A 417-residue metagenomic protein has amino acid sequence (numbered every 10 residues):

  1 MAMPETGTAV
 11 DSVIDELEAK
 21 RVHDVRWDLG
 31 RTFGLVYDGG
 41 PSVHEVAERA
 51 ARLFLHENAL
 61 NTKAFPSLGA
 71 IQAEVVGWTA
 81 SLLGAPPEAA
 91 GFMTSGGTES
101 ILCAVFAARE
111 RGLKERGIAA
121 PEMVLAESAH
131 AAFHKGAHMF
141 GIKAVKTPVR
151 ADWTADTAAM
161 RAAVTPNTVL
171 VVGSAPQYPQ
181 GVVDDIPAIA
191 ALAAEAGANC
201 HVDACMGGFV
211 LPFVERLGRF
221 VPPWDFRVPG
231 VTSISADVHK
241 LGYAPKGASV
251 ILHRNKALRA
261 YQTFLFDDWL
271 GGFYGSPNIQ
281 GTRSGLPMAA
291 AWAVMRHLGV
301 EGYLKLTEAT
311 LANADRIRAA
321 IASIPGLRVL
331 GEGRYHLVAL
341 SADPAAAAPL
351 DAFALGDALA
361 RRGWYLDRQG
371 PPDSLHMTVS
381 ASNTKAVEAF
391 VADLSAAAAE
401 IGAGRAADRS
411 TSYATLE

Functional and structural regions predicted by a protein language model:
M1-E88: N-terminal entrance/gating region of PLP-dependent enzymes' catalytic architecture
G69-Q72, V76-G77, E88-R116, F133-G136: Conserved beta-loop-alpha segment that forms the PLP phosphate-binding cup at the N-terminus of a helix
L113-N167: PLP-dependent aminotransferase-like
A155-A204: Active-site phosphate-binding strand-loop segment of PLP-dependent enzymes
A158-A159, V183-E195, G207-S233: Active-site pre-lysine segment of PLP-dependent enzymes
A196, R216-H336, L340-A346, L416-E417: Active-site C-terminal subdomain of aminotransferase-like
G326-V391: Conserved PLP-binding catalytic core of the aspartate aminotransferase-like
H376-E417: PLP-dependent enzyme catalytic core of the Aspartate aminotransferase-like
